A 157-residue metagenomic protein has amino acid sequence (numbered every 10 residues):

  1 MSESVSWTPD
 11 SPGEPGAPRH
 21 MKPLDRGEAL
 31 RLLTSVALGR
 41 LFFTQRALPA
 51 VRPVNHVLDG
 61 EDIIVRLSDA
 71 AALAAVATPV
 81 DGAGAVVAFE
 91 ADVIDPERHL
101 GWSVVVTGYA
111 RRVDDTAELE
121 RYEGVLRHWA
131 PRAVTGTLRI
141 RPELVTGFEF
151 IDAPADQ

Functional and structural regions predicted by a protein language model:
S2-R19, V87-Q157: Charged, gly/pro-rich active-site loop segments
E14-R40: Short, basic/aromatic recognition patches
A29, A72-A75, V106: Amphipathic alpha-helical interface surfaces
T34-V36, L48-P49, G82, P96 (+2 more regions): Short solvent-exposed loop/turn micro-motifs enriched in small/polar/acidic residues
V36-D69: Short beta-strand segments
V51, I64-R66, L73-V76, R98 (+1 more regions): Short acidic/glycine-rich loop or secondary-structure boundary segments that cap or lie
V54-H56, P79, G108, R127: Hydrophobic/aromatic beta-strand elements that line small-molecule binding cavities or substrate pockets in beta-rich
L58-V80, G84-V87: Compact nucleic-acid interaction/catalytic patches
